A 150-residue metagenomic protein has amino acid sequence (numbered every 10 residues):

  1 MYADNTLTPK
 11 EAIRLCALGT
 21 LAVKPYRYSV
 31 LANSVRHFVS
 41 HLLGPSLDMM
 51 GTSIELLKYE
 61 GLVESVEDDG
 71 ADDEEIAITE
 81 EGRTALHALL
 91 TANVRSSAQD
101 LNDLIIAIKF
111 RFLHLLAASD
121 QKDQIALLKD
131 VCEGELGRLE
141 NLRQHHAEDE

Functional and structural regions predicted by a protein language model:
M1-L101: Basic helix-turn-helix/winged-helix DNA-binding cores and closely related short helical interaction motifs
A12, F110-L113, A147: A short small-residue
R27, S53, E135-L142: Amphipathic, well-ordered alpha-helical segments in soluble domains
K58, R83, E133-E140: Structural signal for well-ordered, non-membrane alpha-helices
A88-L136: Amphipathic alpha-helical dimerization/coiled-coil segments that flank or bridge DNA-binding/regulatory modules
E140-E150: Acidic interhelical loop/turn segments
